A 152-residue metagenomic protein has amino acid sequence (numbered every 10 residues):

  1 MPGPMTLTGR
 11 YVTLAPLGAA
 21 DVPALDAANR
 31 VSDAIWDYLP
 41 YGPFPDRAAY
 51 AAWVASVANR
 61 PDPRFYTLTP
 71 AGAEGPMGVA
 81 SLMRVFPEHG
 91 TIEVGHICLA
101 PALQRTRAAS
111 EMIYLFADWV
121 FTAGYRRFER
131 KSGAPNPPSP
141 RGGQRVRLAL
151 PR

Functional and structural regions predicted by a protein language model:
M1-T106, W119-A123: GNAT-family acyltransferases
A109: Short, conserved glycine- and acidic-residue-centered signature motifs in active-site or ligand-binding loops
F116: Alpha-helical, largely C-terminal catalytic domains that coordinate divalent metal ions via clustered Asp/Glu/His
T122-S132: Conserved GNAT acetyl-CoA-binding A-motif
R130-P140: Conserved beta-strand-loop-alpha-helix junction that forms the acyl-donor binding cleft
K131, A149-R152: Conserved catalytic-core motifs of GNAT/GCN5-like acyltransferases
